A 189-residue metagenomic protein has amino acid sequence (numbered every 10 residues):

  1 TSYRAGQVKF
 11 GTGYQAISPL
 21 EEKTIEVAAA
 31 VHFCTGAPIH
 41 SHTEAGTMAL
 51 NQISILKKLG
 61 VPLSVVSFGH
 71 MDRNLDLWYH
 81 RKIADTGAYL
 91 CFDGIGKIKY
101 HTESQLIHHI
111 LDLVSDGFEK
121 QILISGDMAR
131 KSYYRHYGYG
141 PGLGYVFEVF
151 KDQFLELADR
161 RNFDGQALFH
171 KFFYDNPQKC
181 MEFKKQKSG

Functional and structural regions predicted by a protein language model:
T1, I107-E119: Short amphipathic alpha-helices and their capping/turn segments at secondary-structure boundaries
T1-C34, Y89, I95-K99: Active-site gating/metal-coordination segments in enzymes
E22-V27, E103-I110, L143: Charged helix-capping and loop-helix junction motifs
A29-A30, R81, L111: Alpha-helical segments flanking ligand/cofactor-binding loops in enzyme cores
H32, L90, D127, F169 (+1 more regions): Conserved, mostly hydrophobic/aromatic
C34-E103, R130, H136, F154-A158: Active-site core of metal-dependent hydrolases
D93-G94, F118-G140: Short acidic/histidine-rich active-site segments
Y145-G189: Mid-to-C-terminal alpha-helical segments outside catalytic/metal-binding sites
